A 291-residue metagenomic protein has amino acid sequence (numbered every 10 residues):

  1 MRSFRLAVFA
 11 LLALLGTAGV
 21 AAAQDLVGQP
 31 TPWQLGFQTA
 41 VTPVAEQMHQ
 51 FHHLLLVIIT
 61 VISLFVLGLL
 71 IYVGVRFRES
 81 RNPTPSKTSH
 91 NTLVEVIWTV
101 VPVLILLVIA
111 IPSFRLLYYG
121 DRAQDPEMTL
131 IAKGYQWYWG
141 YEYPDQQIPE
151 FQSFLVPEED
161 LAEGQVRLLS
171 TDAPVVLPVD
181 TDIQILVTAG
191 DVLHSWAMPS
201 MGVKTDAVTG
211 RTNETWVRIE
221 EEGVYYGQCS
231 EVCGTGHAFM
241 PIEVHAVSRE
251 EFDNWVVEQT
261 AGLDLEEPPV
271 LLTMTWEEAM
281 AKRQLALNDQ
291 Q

Functional and structural regions predicted by a protein language model:
M1-Q24: N-terminal secretory/membrane targeting signals
L15, G19, L69-Y72, I105-V108 (+1 more regions): Residue-level signal for alpha-helical transmembrane segments in multi-pass membrane proteins
Q24-L54, V75-Q291: Non-transmembrane, membrane-proximal soluble domains of secreted or membrane proteins
I59: Active-site-proximal cofactor/substrate-binding loop regions of enzyme domains
S63-R76: Alpha-helical transmembrane segments
